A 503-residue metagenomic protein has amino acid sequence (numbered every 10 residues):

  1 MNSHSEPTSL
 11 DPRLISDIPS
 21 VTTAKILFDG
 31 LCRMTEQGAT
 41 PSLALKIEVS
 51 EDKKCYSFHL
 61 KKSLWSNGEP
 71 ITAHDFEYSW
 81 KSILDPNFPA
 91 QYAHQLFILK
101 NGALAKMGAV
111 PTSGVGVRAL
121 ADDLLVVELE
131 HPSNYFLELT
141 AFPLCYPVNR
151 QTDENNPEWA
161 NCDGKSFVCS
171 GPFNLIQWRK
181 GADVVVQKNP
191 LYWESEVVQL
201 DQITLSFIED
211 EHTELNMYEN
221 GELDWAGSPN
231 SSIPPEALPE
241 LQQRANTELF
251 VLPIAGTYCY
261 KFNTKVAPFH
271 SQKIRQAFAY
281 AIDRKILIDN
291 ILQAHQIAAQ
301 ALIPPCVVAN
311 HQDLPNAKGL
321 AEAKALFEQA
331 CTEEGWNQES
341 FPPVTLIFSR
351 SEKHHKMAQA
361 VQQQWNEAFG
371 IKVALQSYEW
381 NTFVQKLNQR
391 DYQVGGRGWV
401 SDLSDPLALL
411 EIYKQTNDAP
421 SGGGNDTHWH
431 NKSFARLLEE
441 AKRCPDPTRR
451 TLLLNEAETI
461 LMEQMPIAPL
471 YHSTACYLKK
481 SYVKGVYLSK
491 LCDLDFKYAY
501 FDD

Functional and structural regions predicted by a protein language model:
N2-E51, V168-C169: N-terminal lobe/hinge region of extracytoplasmic solute-binding protein
Q37, T112-S113, R118, D123 (+5 more regions): Gly/Pro-rich hinge or "lid" segments in bacterial periplasmic/extracellular proteins
K46-Y92, V126, M217, P268: Aromatic- and charge-enriched surface segment that lines or borders ligand/interaction sites
T72-S79, D122-E128, G171-P172, L200-Q202 (+4 more regions): Alpha-helical secondary-structure segments
R118, D289, I371-F383, N388 (+2 more regions): Extracytoplasmic/peripheral linker and loop segments enriched in polar/acidic and small residues with frequent Thr/Pro
I176-V185, T204-V266, D289: Extracellular/periplasmic solute-recognition and catalytic clefts
K188, H270-Q363, E367, A374 (+2 more regions): Append "and occasionally in soluble cytosolic enzymes with long acidic Gly/Pro-rich linkers
S421, Y477-D503: Long beta-strand-rich cores associated with HINT superfamily self-processing modules
